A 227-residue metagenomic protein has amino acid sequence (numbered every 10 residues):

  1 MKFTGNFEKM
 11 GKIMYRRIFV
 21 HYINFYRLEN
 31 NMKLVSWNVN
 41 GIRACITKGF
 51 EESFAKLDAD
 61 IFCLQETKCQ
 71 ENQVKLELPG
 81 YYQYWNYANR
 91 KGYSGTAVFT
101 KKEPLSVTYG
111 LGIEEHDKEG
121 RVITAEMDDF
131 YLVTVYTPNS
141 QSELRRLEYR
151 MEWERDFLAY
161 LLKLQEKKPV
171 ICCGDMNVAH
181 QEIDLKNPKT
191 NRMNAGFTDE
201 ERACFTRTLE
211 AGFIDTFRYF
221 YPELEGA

Functional and structural regions predicted by a protein language model:
M1-K9: Extreme N-terminal basic, low-complexity initiation segments that serve as generic localization/processing leaders
K9-L78, A88-S94: N-terminal, active-site-proximal structural segment of metallo-dependent hydrolase catalytic domains
M32-N40, D129-Q141, C173: Active-site-proximal beta-strand elements of phosphoester/diester hydrolases
N40, K68, P138, N177-A179 (+1 more regions): Catalytic metal-binding/acid-base residues of hydrolase active sites
E51-A55, R121-D128, D156-K168: Short amphipathic alpha-helices and their capping/turn segments at secondary-structure boundaries
I61, Y82, R155-A227: Metal-dependent phosphoesterases centered on the DNase I-like endonuclease/exonuclease/phosphatase
K68, Q73-S140: Structured beta-strand-rich core segments of catalytic domains in phosphoester-bond hydrolases
G112-I113, P138-E154, K189-N194: Surface-exposed cleft-lining segments at the edges of enzyme active sites
